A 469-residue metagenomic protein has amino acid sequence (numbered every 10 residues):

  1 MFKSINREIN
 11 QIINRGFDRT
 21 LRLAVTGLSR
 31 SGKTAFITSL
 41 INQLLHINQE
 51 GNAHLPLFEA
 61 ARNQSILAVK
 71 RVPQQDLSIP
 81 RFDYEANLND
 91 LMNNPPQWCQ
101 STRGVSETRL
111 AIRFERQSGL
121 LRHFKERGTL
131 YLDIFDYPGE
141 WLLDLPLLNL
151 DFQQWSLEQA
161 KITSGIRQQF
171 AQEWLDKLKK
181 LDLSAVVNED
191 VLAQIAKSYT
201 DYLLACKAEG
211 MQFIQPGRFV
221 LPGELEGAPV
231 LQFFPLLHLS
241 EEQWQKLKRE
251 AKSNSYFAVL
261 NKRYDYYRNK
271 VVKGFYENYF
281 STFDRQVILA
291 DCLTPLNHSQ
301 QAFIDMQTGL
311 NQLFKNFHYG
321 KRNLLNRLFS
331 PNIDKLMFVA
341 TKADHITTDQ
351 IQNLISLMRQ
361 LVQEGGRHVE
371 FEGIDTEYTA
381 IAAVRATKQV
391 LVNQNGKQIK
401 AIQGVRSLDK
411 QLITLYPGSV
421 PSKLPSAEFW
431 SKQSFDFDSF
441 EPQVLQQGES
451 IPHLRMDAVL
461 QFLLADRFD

Functional and structural regions predicted by a protein language model:
I5-I12, F17, Q43-N332, T347 (+3 more regions): Switch- and interface-adjacent substructures of P-loop NTPase systems
L23-V25: Hydrophobic anchor at the beta1->P-loop junction of P-loop NTPases
L28: P-loop (Walker A) phosphate-binding loop of NTP-binding proteins
S31-K33: Conserved glycine(s) of the Walker
F36-I37: Post-Walker A alpha-helix
V339-I346, T379-V390: Short, conserved secondary-structure transition motifs
H345-E370: GTPase G-domain guanine-specificity segment
L391-A401: Short, surface-exposed amphipathic charged segments that create phosphate/polyanion-binding patches used for binding
